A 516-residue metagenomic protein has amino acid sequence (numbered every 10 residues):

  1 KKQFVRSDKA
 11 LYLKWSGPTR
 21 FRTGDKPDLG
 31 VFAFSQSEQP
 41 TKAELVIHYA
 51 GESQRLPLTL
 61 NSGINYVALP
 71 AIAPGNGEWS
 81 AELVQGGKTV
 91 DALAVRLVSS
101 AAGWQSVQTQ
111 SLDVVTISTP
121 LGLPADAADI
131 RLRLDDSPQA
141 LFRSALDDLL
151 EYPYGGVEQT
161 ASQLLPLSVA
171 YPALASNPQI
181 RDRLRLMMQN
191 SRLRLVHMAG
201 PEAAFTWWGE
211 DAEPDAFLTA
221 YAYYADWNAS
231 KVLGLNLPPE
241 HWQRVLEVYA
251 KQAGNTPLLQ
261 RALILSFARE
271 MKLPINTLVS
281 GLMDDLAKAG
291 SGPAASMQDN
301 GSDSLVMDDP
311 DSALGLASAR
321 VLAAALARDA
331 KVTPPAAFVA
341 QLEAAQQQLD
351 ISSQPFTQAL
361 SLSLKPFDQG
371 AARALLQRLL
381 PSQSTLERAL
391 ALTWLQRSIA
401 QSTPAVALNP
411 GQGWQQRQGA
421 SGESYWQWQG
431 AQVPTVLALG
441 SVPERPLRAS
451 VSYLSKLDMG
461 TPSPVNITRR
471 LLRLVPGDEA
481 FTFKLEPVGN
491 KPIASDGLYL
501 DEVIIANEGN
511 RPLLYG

Functional and structural regions predicted by a protein language model:
K1, L45, Y49-S53, N65-V67 (+5 more regions): Long, domain-scale non-catalytic interaction/scaffolding regions in large secretory-pathway and trafficking proteins
F4-A10, R20-R22, R96-W104: Short beta-strand edge segments in extracellular beta-sheet folds
S7, T23, P57-I64: Short proline/glycine- and polar residue-rich coil/turn motifs
G17-R22, V488-P492: Short beta-strand segments of immunoglobulin-like
G24-L29, D496-L500: Short coil/turn motif common to extracellular beta-sandwich-like domains
D28-Q36, E502-A506: Short edge beta-strand/loop segments characteristic of extracellular beta-sandwich folds
G30, G75-A253, R261, L265 (+2 more regions): Extended, solvent-exposed functional surface patches
F34-Q39, L58, P257, L263 (+1 more regions): Hydrophobic, small-residue-rich alpha-helical packing segments that form membrane-like cores
